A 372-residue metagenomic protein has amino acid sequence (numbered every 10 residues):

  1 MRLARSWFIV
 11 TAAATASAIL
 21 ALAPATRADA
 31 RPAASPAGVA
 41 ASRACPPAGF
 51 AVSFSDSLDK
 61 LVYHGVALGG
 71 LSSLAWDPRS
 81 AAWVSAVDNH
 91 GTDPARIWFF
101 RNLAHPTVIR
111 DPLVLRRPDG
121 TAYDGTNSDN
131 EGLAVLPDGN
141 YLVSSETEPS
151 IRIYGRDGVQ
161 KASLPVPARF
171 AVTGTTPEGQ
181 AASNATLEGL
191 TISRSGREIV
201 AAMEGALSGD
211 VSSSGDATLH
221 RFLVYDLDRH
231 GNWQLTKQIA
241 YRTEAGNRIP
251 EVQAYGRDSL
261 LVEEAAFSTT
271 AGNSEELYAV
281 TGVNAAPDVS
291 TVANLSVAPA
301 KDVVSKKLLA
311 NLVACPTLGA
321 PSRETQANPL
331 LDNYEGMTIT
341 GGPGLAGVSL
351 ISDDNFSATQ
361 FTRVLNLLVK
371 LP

Functional and structural regions predicted by a protein language model:
M1-R31: Secretory targeting and sorting signals
R2-A4, R27-P372: Sequence/structural signature of beta-propeller domains
